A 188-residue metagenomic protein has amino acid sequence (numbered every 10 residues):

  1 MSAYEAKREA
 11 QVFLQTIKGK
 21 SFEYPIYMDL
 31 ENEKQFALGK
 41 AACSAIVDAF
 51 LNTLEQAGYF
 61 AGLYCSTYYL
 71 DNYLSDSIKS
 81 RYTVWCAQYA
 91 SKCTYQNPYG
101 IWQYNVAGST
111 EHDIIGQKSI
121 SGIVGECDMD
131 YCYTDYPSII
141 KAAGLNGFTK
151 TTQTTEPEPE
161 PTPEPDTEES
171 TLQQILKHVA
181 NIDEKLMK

Functional and structural regions predicted by a protein language model:
M1, E31-E33, S66-Y68, Y89-S91 (+1 more regions): Active-site beta-loop-alpha junctions enriched in small/polar residues
M1-G58: Substrate-binding cleft of extracellular glycoside hydrolase catalytic domains
S2-Y4, K34-C43, L70-D76, T94-Q96 (+1 more regions): Extracytoplasmic/secreted cell-surface and envelope-processing proteins
I17, L54-G58, N105-G108, Y131 (+3 more regions): Sec/Tat-exported extracytoplasmic proteins
Y24-L30, F60-C65, T83-C86, G100-Q103: Structural recognition of the beta-strand scaffold that forms the well-ordered cores of secreted hydrolase catalytic
L54-N72: Aromatic-lined carbohydrate-recognition surfaces of secreted/lumenal glycan-active proteins
S77-D166: Functionally critical loop-and-helix segments that line ligand-binding/catalytic clefts of soluble enzyme domains
P163-K188: Short, low-complexity, charged amphipathic interaction modules
